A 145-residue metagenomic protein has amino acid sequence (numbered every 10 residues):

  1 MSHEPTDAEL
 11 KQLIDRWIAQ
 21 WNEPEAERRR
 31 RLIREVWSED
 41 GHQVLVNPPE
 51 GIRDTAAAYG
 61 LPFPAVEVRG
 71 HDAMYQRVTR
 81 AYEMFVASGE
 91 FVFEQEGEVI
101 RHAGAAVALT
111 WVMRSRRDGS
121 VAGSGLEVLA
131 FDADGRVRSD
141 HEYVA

Functional and structural regions predicted by a protein language model:
M1-A145: C-terminal and inter-domain tail/linker signature
